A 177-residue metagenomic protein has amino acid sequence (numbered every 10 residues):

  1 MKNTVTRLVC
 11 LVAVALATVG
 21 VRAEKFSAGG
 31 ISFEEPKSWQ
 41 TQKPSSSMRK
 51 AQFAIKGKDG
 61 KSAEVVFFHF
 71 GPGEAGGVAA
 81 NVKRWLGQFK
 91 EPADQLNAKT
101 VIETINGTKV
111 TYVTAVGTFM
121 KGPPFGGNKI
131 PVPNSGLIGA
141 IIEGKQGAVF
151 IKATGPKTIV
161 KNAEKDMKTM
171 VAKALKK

Functional and structural regions predicted by a protein language model:
M1-C10: Bacterial N-terminal signal peptides that target proteins for export
V9-A17: Bacterial N-terminal signal peptides
V19-A23: Sec/Tat signal peptide C-region and signal peptidase I cleavage site
E24-Q42: Short N-terminal segments immediately surrounding and downstream of signal-peptide cleavage
K37, T41, S45-K50, V82-I142: Signature of long, low-cysteine stretches enriched in small and polar/charged residues
W39, K145-K177: Surface-exposed amphipathic alpha-helical segments
Q52-R84: A short acidic-to-branched-hydrophobic micro-motif
K58, F70-P72, V116-M120, Q146 (+1 more regions): Solvent-exposed coil/turn segments that connect beta secondary-structure elements in extracytoplasmic/periplasmic
